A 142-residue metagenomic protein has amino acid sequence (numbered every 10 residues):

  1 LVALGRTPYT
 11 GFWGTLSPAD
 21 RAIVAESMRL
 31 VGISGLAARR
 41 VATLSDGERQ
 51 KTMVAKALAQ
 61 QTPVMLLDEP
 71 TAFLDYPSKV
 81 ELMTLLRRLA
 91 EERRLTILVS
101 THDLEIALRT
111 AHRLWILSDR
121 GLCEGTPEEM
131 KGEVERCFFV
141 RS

Functional and structural regions predicted by a protein language model:
A3, P18-L36: Conserved ABC ATPase "signature" region
R40-L44: Conserved ABC ATPase signature
Q61: Conserved catalytic motifs of ABC-family nucleotide-binding domains
M65-D68: Catalytic Walker B motif of ABC-type/P-loop ATPase nucleotide-binding domains
V80-E92: Helical segment within the ABC ATPase nucleotide-binding domain
T101-H102: H-loop/switch region of ABC-family ATPase nucleotide-binding domains
L114-T126: H-loop (His-switch) and adjacent beta-strand-loop-beta switch element of ABC-type ATPase nucleotide-binding domains
